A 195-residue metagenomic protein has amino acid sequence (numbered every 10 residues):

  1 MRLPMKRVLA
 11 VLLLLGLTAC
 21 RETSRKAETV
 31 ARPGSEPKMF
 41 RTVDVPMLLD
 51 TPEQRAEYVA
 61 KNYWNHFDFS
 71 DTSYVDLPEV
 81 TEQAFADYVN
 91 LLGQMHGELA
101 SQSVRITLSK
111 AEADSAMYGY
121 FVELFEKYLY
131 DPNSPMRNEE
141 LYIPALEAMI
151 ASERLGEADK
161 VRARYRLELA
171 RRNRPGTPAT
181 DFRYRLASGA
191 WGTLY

Functional and structural regions predicted by a protein language model:
M5-V11: Sec-dependent signal peptide recognition, specifically the positively charged N-region followed immediately by
V11-L13, Q94-M95: Short secondary-structure boundary segments
G16-A19: C-terminal motif of bacterial Sec signal peptides marking the signal peptidase cleavage site
R21-G189: Oxidative protein folding and maturation machinery
A190-Y195: Short active-site neighborhood of thiol/selenol oxidoreductases, capturing the structured segment around
